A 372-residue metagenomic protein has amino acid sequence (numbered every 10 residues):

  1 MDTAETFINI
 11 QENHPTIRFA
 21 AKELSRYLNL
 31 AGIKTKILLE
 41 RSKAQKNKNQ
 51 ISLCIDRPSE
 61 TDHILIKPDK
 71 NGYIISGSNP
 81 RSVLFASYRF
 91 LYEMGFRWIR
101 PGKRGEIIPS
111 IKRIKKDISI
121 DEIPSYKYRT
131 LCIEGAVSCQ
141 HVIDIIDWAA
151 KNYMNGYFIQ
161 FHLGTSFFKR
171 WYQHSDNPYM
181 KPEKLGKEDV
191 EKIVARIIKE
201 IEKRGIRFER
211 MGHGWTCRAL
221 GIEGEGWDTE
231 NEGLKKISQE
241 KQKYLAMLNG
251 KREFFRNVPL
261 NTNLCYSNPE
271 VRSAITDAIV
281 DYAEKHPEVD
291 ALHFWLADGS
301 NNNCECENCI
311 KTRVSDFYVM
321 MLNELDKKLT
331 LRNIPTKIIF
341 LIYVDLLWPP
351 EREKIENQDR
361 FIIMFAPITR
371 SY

Functional and structural regions predicted by a protein language model:
M1-S125, E356: Contiguous, structured surface segment used for ligand recognition
N13, A31, R41-Q45, S125-Y372: Aromatic-lined carbohydrate-binding surfaces of glycoside hydrolases
